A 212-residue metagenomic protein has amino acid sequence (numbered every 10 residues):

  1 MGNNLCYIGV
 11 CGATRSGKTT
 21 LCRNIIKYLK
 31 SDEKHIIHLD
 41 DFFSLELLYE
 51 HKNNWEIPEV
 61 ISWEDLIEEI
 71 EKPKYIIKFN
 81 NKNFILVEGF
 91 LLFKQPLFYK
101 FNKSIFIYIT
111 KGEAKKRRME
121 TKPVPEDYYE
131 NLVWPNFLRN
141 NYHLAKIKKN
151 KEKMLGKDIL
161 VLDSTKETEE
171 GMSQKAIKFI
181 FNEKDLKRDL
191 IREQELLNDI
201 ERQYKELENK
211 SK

Functional and structural regions predicted by a protein language model:
G2-N3, N24, E120, P135-K212: NTP-dependent small-molecule kinase module
A13-S16: ATP-binding Walker
T19: Walker A/P-loop
D32-L47: Short beta-strand-centered segment that lines the nucleotide-binding/catalytic pocket of NTP-utilizing
K34-I36, S104-F106, I159-L162: Conserved beta-strand scaffold positions in the cores of enzyme catalytic domains, especially in NTP/NDP-utilizing
S44-I85: Conserved nucleotide-sensing/catalytic segment adjacent to the nucleotide-binding pocket in NTP-handling enzymes
K52-N53, F98, K103-L144: A glycine- and Lys/Arg-enriched "phosphate-lid" helix/loop adjacent to the NTP-binding pocket of small-molecule kinases
